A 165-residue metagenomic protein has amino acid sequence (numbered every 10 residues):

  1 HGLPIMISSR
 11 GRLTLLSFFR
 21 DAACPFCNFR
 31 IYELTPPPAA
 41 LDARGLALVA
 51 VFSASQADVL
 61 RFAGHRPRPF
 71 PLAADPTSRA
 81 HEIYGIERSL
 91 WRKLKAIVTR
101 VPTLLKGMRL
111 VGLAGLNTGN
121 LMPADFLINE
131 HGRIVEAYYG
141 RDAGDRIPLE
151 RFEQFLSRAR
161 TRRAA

Functional and structural regions predicted by a protein language model:
H1-L3, G132: Detector for glycine-centered tight turns/loop "hinges" at secondary-structure junctions
L3, L13, A22, A57 (+1 more regions): Glycine-centered loop/turn positions within well-structured domains that cap or flank conserved ligand/cofactor-binding
M6-L34: Short active-site neighborhood of thiol/selenol oxidoreductases, capturing the structured segment around
R20, S53, E130: Cofactor-binding loop segments of dinucleotide-utilizing enzymes, especially the Rossmann-like FAD- and NAD(P)+-binding
R30-I83: Structural microenvironment flanking redox-active thiols in thiol-disulfide oxidoreductases
D75-G144: Thiol/selenol-based redox catalytic cores and closely related redox-interacting motifs
A143-A159: A short, polar/charged loop-to-alpha-helix boundary motif
R162-A165: Cysteine/selenocysteine-centered motifs that mediate thiol-based redox chemistry or coordinate metal-sulfur cofactors
